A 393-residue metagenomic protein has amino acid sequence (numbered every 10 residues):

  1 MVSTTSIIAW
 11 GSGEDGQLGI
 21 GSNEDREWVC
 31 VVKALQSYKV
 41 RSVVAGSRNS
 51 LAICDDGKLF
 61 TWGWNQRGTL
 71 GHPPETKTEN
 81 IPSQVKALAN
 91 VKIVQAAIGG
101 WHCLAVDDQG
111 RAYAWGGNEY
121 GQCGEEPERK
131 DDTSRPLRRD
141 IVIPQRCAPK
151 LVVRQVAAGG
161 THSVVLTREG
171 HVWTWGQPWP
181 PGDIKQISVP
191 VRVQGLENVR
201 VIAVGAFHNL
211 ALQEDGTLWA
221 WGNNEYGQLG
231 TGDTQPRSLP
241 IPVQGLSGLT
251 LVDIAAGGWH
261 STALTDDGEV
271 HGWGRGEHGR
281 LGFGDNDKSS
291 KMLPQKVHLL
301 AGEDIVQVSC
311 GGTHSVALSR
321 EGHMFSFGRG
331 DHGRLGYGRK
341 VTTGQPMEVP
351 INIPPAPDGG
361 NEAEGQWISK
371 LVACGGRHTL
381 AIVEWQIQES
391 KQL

Functional and structural regions predicted by a protein language model:
M1-N23, E27-A34, V40, T61: An edge-strand/N-cap motif at the start of beta-rich repeat modules
T4, E24-E27, T76-I81, Y120 (+5 more regions): A detector of repeated loop/turn-to-beta-strand junctions in beta-rich toroidal repeat architectures
A9, N49-A52, T61, H102-A105 (+10 more regions): Conserved core positions of repeat-based scaffolds
G13, D56, N65, Q109 (+12 more regions): Residue-level signature of beta-propeller blades and closely related beta-rich strand-turn architectures in secreted
K33-L35, K86-L88, R146-P149, R192-G195 (+3 more regions): Surface loop/turn motifs at the tips and blade-to-blade linkers of beta-strand repeat domains
V44, A52, A97, A105 (+13 more regions): Conserved beta-strand position repeated across blades of beta-propeller domains
A96-G99, D107-T231, S238, P242 (+1 more regions): Solenoidal tandem-repeat scaffolds enriched in leucines and small polar residues
H323-M324, R329, K340-L393: Blade-level signature of beta-propeller repeat domains, shared across WD40, Kelch, NHL, RCC1 and BNR/Asp-box propellers
